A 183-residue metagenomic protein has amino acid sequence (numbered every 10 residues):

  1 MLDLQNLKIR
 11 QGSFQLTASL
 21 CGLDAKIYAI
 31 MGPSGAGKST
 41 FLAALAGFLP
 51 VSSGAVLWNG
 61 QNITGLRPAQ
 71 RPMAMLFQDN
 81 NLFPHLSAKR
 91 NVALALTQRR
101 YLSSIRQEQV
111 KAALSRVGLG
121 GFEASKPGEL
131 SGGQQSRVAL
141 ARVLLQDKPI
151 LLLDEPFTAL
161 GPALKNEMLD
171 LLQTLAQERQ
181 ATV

Functional and structural regions predicted by a protein language model:
N62-F77, Q98, S104-Q107: ABC ATPase NBD coupling module
L86-A95: Short coil-to-helix segment of the ABC ATPase nucleotide-binding domain corresponding to the Q-loop/switch region
S104-F122, Q173-T174: Conserved ABC ATPase "signature" region
K126-L130, Q134: Conserved ABC ATPase signature
L140: Hydrophobic anchor residue at the start of the ABC signature
L145-P149: A short, proline-enriched helix->beta-strand linker immediately N-terminal to the Walker B motif in ABC-type P-loop
L151-E155: Catalytic Walker B motif of ABC-type/P-loop ATPase nucleotide-binding domains
